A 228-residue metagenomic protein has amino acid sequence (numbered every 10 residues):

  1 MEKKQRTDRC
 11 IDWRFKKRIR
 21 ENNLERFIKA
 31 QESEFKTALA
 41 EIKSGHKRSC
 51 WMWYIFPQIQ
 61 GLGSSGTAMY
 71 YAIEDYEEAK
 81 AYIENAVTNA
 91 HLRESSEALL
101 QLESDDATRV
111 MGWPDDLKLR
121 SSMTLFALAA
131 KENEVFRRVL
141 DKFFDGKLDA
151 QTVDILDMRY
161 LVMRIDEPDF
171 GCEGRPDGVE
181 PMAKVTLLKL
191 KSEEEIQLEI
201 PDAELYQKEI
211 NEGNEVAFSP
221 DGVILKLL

Functional and structural regions predicted by a protein language model:
A40-Y70: Short beta-strand segments
A81-F126: Mid-chain, well-packed structural core segment of small domains
I165-C172: Short, conserved beta-turn/loop elements at beta-strand boundaries and strand-helix junctions
C172-E194: Short solvent-exposed strand/turn elements
S192-E204: Short, structured beta-strand/loop micro-motifs enriched in basic residues and often containing a Trp
A203-F218: Short nucleic-acid-contacting surface segments enriched for D/E, G, S/T with interspersed K/R
D221-L228: Short, Lys/Arg- and Gly-enriched loop/turn segments at beta-strand edges
